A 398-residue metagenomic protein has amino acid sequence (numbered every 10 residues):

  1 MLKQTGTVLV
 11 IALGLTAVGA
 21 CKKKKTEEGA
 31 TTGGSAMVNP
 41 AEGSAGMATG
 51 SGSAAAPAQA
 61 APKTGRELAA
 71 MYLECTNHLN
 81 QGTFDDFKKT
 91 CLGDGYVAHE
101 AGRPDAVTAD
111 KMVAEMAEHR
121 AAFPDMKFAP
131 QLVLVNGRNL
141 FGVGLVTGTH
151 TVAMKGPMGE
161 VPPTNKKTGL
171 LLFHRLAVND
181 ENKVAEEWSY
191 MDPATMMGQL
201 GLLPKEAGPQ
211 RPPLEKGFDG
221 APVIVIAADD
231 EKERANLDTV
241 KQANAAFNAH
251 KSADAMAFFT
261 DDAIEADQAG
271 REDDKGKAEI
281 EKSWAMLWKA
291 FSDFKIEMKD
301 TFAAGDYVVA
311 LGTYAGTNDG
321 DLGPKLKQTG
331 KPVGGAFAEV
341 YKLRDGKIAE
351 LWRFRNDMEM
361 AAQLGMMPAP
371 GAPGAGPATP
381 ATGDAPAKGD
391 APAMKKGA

Functional and structural regions predicted by a protein language model:
M1, C21-K22: Universal eukaryotic N-terminal targeting presequences
M1-V8: Bacterial N-terminal signal peptides that target proteins for export
A12-L13: Repetitive helical segments and hydrophobic/amphipathic motifs
T16-A20: C-terminal motif of bacterial Sec signal peptides marking the signal peptidase cleavage site
K22-K25, A36-G43, A48-A398: C-terminal and inter-domain tail/linker signature
A30-A36: Juxtamembrane extracytosolic/periplasmic "stalk" immediately C-terminal to the first targeting helix
